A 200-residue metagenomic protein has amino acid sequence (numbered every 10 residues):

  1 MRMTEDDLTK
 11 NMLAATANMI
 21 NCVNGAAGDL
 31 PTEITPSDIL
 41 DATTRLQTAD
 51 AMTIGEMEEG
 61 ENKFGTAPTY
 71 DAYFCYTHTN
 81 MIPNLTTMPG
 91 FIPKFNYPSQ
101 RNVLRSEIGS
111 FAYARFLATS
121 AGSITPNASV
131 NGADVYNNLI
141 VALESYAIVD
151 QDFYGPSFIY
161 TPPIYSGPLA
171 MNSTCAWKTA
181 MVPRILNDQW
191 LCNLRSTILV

Functional and structural regions predicted by a protein language model:
M1-R2: Mobile, glycine-rich extracellular loop/lid and propeptide segments that shape or gate substrate/ligand access
D6-G25: Short, glycine/acidic-rich hinge or "gate" loops at secondary-structure transitions that mediate conformational
A26-L30, G65-T66: Surface-exposed ligand/attachment interfaces on beta-rich extracellular proteins
G28-G60, D71-Y76, N80-V200: Sequence/fold signature of self-assembling virion shell proteins
